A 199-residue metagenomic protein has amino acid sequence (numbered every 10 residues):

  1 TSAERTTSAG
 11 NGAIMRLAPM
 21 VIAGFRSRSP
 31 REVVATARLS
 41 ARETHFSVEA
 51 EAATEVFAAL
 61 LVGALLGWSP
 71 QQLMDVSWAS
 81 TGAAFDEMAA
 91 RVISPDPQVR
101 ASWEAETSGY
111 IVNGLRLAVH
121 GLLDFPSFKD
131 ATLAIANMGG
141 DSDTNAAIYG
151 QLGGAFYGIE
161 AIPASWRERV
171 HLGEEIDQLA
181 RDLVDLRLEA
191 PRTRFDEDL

Functional and structural regions predicted by a protein language model:
T1-F125, A131-M138, L152: Amphipathic alpha-helical interface segments
R26-E32, S127-D130, Y157-V170: Phosphate-handling active-site elements
D143: Conserved catalytic/binding loops enriched for acidic/polar residues
I148: Short phosphate-coordinating micro-motif centered on Lys-Gly-acidic
A155-L199: Conserved glycine-rich phosphate/nucleotide-binding loop and adjacent Mg2+-coordinating catalytic segment
